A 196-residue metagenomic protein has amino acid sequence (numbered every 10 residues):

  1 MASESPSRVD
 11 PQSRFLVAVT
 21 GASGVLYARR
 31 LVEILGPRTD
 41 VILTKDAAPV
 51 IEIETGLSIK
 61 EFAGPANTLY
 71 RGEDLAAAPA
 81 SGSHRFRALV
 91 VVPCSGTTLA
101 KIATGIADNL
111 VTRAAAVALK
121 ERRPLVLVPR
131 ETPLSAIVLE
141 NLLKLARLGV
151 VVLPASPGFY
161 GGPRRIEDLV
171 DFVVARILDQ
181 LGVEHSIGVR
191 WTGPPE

Functional and structural regions predicted by a protein language model:
A2-E196: A cross-family phosphate/adenosyl-ligand binding-site feature
